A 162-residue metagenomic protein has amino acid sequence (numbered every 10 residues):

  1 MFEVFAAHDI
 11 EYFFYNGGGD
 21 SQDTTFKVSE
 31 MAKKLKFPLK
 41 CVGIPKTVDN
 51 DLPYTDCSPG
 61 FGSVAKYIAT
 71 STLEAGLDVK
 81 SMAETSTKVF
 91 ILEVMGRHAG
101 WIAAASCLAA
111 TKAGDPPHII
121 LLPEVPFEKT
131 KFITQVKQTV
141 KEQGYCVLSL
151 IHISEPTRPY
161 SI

Functional and structural regions predicted by a protein language model:
M1-A99, G114: Active-site histidine-anchored catalytic micro-motif
I10, G144-Y145: Short, high-confidence coil segments that cap the C-terminus of an alpha-helix and link into the following beta-strand
D23, I102, K131: Residues that form or flank phosphate/diphosphate-binding pockets in enzymes that use nucleotide phosphates
K46-N50, V94-A99, I119, P123-K129 (+1 more regions): Glycine-rich beta-alpha junction loops
G100-A109: Loop-centered beta-sheet repeat module
A105, G114-V140: Glycine-rich ThDP/TPP pyrophosphate-binding loop and its adjacent helix/strand module within ThDP-dependent enzymes
I151-I162: Single conserved hydrophobic/aromatic residue that forms the stacking wall/gate of nucleotide- or nucleobase-binding
